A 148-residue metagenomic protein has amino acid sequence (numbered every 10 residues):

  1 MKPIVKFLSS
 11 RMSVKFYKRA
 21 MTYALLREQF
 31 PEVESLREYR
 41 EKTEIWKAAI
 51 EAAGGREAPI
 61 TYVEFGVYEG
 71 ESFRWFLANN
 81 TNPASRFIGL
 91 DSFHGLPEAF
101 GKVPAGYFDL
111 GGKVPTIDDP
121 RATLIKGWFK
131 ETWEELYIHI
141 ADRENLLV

Functional and structural regions predicted by a protein language model:
M1-R37: Membrane-proximal basic amphipathic "stem/tether" segments
Y23, R27-F30, K47, E51-V148: S-adenosylmethionine/decaboxylated-SAM
S35-A53: Helix-loop module immediately N-terminal to the HCX5R catalytic loop in PTP-like cysteine phosphatase domains
